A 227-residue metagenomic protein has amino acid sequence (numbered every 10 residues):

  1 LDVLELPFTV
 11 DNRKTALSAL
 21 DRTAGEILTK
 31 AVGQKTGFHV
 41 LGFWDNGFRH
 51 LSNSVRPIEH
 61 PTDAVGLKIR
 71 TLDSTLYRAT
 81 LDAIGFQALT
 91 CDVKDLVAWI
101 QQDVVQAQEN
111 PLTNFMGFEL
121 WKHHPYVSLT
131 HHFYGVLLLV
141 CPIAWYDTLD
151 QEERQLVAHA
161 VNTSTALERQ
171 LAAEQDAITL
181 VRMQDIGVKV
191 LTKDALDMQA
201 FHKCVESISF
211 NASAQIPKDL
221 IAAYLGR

Functional and structural regions predicted by a protein language model:
L1-T15, A24, K30-R227: N-terminal secretory/targeting leader peptides
